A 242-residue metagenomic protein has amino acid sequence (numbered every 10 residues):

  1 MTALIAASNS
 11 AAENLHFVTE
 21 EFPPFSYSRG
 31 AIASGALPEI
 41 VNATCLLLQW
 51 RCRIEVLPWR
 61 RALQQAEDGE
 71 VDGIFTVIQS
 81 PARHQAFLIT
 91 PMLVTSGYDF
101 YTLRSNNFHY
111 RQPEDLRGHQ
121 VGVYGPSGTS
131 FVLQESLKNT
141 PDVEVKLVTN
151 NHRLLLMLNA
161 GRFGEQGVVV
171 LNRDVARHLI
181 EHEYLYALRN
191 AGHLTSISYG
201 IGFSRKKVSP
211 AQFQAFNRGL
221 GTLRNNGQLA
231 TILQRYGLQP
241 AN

Functional and structural regions predicted by a protein language model:
A12-P81, Q85, L147, N226 (+1 more regions): Extracytoplasmic small-molecule ligand-binding "clamshell" domains of the periplasmic binding protein/Venus flytrap
L15-Y27, P113-T129: Short loop->beta-strand "edge-of-pocket" segments that line small-molecule binding or catalytic clefts across diverse
T19-E21, T95-D99, H182-L220, Q239-N242: Periplasmic-binding protein-like
P38-L47, E114-Q120, S127, G202-R235: Extended ligand-binding regions for polar small-molecule ligands
V41-W50, P91, G128-N150, N159-G161 (+2 more regions): Ligand-binding cleft/hinge of the Venus flytrap
N42, I54-D115, S127-T129, A191-G192: Acidic, polar ligand-binding/catalytic clefts
T44, A66-E67, L116, M157-R162 (+1 more regions): Hydrophobic residues within well-ordered alpha-helices
Q64-E67, T76-A86, Q134, E165-T195: A ligand-binding cleft/hinge motif common to bilobed small-molecule-binding domains
